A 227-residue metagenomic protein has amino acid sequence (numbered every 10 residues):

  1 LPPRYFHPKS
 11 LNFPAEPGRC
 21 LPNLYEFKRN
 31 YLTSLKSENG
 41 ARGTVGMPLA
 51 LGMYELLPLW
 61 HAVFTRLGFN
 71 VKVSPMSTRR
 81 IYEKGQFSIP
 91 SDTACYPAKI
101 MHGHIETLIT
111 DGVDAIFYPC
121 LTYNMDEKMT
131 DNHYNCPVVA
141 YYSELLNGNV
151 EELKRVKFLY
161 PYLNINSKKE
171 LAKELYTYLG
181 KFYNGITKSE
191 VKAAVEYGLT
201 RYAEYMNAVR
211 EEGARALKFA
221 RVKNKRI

Functional and structural regions predicted by a protein language model:
L1-I227: An N-terminal assembly and electron-transfer interface module characteristic of large anaerobic redox and radical
